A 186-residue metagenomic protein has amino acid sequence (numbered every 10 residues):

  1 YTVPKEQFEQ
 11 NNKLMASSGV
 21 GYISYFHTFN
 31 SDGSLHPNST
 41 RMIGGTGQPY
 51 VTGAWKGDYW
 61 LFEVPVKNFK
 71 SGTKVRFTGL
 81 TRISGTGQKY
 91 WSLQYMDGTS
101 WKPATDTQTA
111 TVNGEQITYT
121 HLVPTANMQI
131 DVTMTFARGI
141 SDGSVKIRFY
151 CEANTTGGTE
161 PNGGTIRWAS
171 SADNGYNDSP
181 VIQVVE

Functional and structural regions predicted by a protein language model:
Y1-T2: Boundary/junction segments of secreted and surface-exposed precursor proteins
K13-S71, Y176: Surface-exposed, low-complexity/disordered Ser/Thr/Gly/Pro/Asn-rich loops and linkers
A54-E63, T78-L80, D173-E186: Aromatic, loop-rich ligand-recognition surfaces of beta-strand-rich domains
G57, V66-T78, I83, Q88 (+1 more regions): Extended extracellular/luminal ectodomain segments enriched in beta-structured repeat modules
W60-F62, V75-F77, W91, I130-V132 (+2 more regions): Hydrophobic residues positioned within well-ordered beta-strands of beta-sheet architectures
G79, S92-S100: Short beta-strand segments and strand-loop junctions that repeat across beta-rich extracellular domains
T99-T107: Surface-exposed loop/edge segments in extracytoplasmic proteins
W101, N113-E186: Terminal, low-complexity interaction segments
